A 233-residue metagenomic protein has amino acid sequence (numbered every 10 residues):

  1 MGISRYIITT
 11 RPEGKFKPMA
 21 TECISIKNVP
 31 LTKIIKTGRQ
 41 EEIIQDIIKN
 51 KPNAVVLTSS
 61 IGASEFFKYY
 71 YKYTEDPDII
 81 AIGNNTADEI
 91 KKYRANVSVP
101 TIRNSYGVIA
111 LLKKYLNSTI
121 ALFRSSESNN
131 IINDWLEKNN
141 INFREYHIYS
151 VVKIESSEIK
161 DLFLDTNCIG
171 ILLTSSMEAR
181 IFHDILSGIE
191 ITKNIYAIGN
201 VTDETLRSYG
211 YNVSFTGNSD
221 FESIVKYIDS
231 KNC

Functional and structural regions predicted by a protein language model:
M1-C233: Signature of uroporphyrinogen-III synthase
